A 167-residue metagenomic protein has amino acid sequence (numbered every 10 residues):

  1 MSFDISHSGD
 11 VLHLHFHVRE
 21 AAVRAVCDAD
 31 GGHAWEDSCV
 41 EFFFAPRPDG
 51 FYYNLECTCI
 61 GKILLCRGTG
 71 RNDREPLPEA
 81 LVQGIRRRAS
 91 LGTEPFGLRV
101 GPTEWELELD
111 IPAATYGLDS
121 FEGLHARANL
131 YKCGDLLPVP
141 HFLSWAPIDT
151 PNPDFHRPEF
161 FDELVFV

Functional and structural regions predicted by a protein language model:
M1-V167: Structural preference for beta-rich elements and adjacent junctions enriched in aromatics
